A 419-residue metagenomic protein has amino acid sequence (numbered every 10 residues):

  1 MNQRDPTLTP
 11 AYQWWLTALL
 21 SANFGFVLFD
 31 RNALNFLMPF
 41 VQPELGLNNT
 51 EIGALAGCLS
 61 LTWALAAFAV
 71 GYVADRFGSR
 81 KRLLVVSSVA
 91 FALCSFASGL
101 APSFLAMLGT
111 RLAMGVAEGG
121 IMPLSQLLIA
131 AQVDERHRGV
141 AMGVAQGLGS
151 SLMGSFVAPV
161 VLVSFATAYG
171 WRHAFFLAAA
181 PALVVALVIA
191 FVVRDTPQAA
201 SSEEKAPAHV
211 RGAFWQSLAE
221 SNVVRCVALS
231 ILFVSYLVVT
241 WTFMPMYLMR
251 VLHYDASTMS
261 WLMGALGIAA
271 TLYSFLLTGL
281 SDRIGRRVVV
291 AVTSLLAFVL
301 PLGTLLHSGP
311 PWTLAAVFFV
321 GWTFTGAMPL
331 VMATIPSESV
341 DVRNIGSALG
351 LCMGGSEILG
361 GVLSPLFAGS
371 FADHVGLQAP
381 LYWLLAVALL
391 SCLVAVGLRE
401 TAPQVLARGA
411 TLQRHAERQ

Functional and structural regions predicted by a protein language model:
N2-P10, T196-V227, H415-Q419: Juxtamembrane intracellular "pre-TM" segments in multi-pass secondary transporters
L34-N35, N222-T271: Extracytoplasmic gate region of multi-pass secondary transporters
G46, G78, L100-A106, H253 (+2 more regions): Helix-breaking motifs and short loop linkers at transmembrane-helix boundaries and internal kinks in secondary membrane
G57-Y72, G264-L276: Central cavity-lining transmembrane alpha-helices of secondary-active solute carriers, predominantly the Major
L65-P102, S281-R287: Conserved MFS/SLC helix-loop-helix module at the cytosolic interface between two early adjacent transmembrane helices
T110-S150: Cytoplasmic helix-loop-helix junction between adjacent transmembrane helices in 12-TM secondary transporters
A145, G149-F191: Helix-loop-helix hairpin linking two adjacent transmembrane segments in secondary transporters
R287-M332: C-terminal transmembrane helical hairpin of 12-TM major facilitator-type secondary transporters
